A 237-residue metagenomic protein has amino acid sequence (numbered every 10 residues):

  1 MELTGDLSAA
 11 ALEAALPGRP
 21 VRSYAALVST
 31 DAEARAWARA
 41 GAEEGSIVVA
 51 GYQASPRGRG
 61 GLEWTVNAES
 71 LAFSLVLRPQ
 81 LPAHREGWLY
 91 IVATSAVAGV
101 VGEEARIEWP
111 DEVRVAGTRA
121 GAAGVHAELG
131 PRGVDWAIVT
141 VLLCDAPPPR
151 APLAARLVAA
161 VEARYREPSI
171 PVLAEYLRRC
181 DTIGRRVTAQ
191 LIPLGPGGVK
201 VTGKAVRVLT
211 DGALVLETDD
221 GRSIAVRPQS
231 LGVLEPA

Functional and structural regions predicted by a protein language model:
M1-E2, L16, Q80-I107, V115-A237: Long, positively charged amphipathic alpha-helical accessory segments at protein N-termini or as interdomain linkers
M1-G102, P236: N-terminal lobe of the biotin/lipoate ligase/transferase fold
A25, I107-W109: Short loop/edge segments at beta-strand edges and connector loops that shape dinucleotide/nucleotide cofactor-binding
Q53-S55, W109, V139: Short conserved micro-motifs on helix faces and helix-strand junctions that flank and scaffold key functional residues
